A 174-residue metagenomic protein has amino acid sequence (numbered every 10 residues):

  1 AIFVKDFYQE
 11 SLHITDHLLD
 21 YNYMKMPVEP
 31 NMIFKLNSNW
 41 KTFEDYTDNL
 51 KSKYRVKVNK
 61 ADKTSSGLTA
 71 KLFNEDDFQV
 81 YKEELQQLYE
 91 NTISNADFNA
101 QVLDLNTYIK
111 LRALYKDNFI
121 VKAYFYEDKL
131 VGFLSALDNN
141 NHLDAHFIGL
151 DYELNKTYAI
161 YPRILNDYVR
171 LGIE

Functional and structural regions predicted by a protein language model:
A1, N155-R170: Conserved acetyl-CoA-binding loop-helix of GNAT-fold acetyltransferases
I2-K156: A conserved beta-strand-loop-helix scaffold within acyl/acetyltransferase catalytic domains
I173-E174: Non-catalytic positions within long, well-ordered alpha-helices that form the structural scaffold/packing of enzyme
